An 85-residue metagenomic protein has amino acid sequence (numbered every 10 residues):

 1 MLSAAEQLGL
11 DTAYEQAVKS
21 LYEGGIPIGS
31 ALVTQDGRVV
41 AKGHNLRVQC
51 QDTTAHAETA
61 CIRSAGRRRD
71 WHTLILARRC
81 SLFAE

Functional and structural regions predicted by a protein language model:
L2-E23: Short, basic/aromatic recognition patches
A13, G29, C61: Residue-level signal for inorganic ion chemistry
G24-I28, F83: Short, basic and Ser/Thr-rich N-terminal targeting/leader segments
I28-T34: Short beta-strand scaffold segments in enzyme catalytic cores
T34-Q35, R63: A cytosolic small-molecule/anion-sensing beta-strand core signal
D36-V40: Short, glycine-anchored, charge-dense loop/turn motifs used at functional sites
A41-E85: Zn2+-dependent cytidine deaminase-like catalytic core
